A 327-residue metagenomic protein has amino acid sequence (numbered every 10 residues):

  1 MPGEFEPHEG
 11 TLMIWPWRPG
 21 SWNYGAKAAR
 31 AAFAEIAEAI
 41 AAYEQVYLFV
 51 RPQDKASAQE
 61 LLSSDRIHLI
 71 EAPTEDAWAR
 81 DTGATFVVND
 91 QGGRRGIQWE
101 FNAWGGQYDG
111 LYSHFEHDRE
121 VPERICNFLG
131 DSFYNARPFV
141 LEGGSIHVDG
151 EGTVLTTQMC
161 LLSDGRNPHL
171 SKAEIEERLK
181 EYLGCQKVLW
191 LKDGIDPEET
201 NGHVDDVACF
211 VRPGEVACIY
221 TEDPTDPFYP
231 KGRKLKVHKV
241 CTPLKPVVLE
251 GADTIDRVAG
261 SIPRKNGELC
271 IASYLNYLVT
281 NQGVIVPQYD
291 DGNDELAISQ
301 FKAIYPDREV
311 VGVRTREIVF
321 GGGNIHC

Functional and structural regions predicted by a protein language model:
M1-C327: The feature marks the mature, well-folded catalytic cores of soluble enzymes
